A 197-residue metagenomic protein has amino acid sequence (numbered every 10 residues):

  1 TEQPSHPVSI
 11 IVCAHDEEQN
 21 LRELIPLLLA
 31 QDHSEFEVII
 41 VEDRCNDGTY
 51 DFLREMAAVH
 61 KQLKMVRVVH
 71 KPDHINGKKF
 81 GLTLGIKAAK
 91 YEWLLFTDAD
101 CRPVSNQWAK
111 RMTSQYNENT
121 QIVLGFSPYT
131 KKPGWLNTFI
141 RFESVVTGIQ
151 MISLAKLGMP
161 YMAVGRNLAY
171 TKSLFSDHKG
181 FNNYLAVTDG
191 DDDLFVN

Functional and structural regions predicted by a protein language model:
T1-P26: N-proximal low-complexity "stem/linker" segments adjacent to membrane-targeting elements
S5, S34-E35, H60, A89-E92 (+2 more regions): Active-site acidic short loop of glycosyltransferases
I25-K71: Acidic donor-binding segment of Leloir-type glycosyltransferases
D43, L95-A99: Active-site acidic Asp-centered loop
G48, A99-S114: Acidic donor-binding/catalytic loop of UDP-sugar-dependent glycosyltransferases, especially processive GT2
Q62-G81, K87, R111-H178, N182: Long helical/loop segments within the catalytic core of UDP-sugar-dependent glycosyltransferases, especially the large
L82, L94: Short aromatic/hydrophobic "clamp" motif used to bind/position activated sugar donors
V187-L194: Acidic donor-binding loop at a coil-to-helix junction in glycosyltransferase catalytic cores that engages
